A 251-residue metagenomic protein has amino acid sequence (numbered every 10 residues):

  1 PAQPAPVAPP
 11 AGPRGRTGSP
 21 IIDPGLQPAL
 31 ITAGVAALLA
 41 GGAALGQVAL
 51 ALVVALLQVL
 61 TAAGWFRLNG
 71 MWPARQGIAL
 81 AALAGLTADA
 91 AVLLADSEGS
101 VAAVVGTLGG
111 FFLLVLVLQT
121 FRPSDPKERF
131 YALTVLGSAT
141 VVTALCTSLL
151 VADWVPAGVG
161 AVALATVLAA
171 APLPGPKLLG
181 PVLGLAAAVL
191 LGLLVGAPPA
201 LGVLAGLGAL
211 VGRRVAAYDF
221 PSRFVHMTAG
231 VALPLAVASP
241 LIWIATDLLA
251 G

Functional and structural regions predicted by a protein language model:
P1, G175-G251: C-terminal transmembrane helix-loop-helix hairpin of multi-pass membrane proteins
P1-R16: Acidic/Ser-Thr/Pro-Gly-rich, low-complexity N-terminal segments of Actinobacterial cell-envelope proteins
R16-I31: N-terminal membrane topogenic signal
V35-A36, V54-G64, A84-A88, F111-V115: Central hydrophobic cores of alpha-helical transmembrane segments in multi-pass inner-membrane proteins across all
G41-L57, S97-F112, T147-L164, G196-L207: Structural signature of hydrophobic alpha-helical transmembrane segments
V59-W72, L114-E128, A165-L178, V211-R223: C-terminal ends of transmembrane helices
W72-L83, A103-T107, K127-S138, L178-A187 (+1 more regions): Cytoplasmic-side transmembrane-helix entry/capping segments in multi-pass membrane proteins
Q119-A197: Internal active-site segments that recognize and position negatively charged phosphoryl groups and nucleotide moieties
